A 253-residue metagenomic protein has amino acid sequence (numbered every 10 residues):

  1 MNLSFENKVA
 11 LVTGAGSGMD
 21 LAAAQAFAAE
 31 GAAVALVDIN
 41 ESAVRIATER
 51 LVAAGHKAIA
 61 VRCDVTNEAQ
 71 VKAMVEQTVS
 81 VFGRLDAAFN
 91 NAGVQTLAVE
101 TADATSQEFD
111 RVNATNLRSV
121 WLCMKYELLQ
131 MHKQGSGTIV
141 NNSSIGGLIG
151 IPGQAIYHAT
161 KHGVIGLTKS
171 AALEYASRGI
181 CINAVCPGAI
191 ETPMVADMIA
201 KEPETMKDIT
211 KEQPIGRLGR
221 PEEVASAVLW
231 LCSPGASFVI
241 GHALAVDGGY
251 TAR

Functional and structural regions predicted by a protein language model:
L3-A35: Canonical Rossmann dinucleotide-binding motif of NAD(H)/NADP(H)-dependent dehydrogenases/reductases, specifically
K72, Q95-D110, K133, G153-I156 (+1 more regions): Conserved mid-core segment of classical short-chain dehydrogenase/reductases
R84, A176, C181, V239-G241: Short, small/polar-rich loop/turn modules that mediate ligand/substrate recognition or access, typified
Q95-A98, I149, L229, I240-R253: Short C-terminal tail/terminal secondary-structure segment of NAD(P)H-dependent dehydrogenase/reductase domains
A102-L122, S136, V140, Y157 (+2 more regions): Catalytic Tyr-X3-Lys loop
M124, T160, T168: Active-site helix of classical SDR
L129, L173-S177, S237: Alpha-helical segment proximal to the catalytic Tyr-Lys
S144: Residue(s) in the substrate-gating loop at a strand-loop-helix junction that position the organic substrate next
